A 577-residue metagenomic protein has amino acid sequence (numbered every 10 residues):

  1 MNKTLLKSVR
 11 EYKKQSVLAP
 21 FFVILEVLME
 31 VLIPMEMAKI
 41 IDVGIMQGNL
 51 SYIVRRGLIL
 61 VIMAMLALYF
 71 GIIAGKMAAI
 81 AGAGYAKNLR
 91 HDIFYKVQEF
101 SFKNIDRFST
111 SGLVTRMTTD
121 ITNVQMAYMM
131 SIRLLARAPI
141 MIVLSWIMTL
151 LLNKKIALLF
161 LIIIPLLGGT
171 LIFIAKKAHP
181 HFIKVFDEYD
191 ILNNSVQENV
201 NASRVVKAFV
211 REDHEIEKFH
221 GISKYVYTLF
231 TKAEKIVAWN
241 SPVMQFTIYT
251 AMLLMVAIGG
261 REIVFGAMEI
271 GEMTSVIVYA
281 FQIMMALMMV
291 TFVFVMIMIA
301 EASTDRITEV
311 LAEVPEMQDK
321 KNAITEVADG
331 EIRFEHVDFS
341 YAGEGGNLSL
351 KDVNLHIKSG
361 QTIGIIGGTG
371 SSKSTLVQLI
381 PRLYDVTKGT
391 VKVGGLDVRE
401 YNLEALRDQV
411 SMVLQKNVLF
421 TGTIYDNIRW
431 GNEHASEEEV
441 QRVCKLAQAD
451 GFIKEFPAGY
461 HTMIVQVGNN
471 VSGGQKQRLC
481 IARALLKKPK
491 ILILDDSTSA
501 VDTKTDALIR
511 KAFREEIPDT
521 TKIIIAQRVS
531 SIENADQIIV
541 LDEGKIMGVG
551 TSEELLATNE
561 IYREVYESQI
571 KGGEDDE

Functional and structural regions predicted by a protein language model:
M1-E30, M37, I45-L60, A74-A78 (+16 more regions): Membrane-integrated ABC transporters
E11, Q15-L28, K39, I59-M63 (+3 more regions): Transmembrane helices of ABC transporter permease
E11-K13, E99-K103, T119-I132, A136 (+6 more regions): An intracellular "coupling" helix at the cytosolic face of ABC transporter transmembrane type-1 domains
P20, I24-L32, M65-I72, V124-A127 (+7 more regions): Hydrophobic alpha-helical transmembrane bundles that constitute the permease/transmembrane domains of multi-pass
F21-F22, M29-A38, D42, L50 (+13 more regions): Juxtamembrane helix-loop junctions of ABC transporter transmembrane domains
Q47-G48, A83, H91-T115, T119-I121 (+7 more regions): Short intracellular "coupling" helices and adjacent cytoplasmic loop segments at the cytosolic face of multi-pass
N49-R55, L144, M148-I162, K232-R306 (+1 more regions): Helix-loop-helix
E326-E577: ABC-type nucleotide-binding domain
